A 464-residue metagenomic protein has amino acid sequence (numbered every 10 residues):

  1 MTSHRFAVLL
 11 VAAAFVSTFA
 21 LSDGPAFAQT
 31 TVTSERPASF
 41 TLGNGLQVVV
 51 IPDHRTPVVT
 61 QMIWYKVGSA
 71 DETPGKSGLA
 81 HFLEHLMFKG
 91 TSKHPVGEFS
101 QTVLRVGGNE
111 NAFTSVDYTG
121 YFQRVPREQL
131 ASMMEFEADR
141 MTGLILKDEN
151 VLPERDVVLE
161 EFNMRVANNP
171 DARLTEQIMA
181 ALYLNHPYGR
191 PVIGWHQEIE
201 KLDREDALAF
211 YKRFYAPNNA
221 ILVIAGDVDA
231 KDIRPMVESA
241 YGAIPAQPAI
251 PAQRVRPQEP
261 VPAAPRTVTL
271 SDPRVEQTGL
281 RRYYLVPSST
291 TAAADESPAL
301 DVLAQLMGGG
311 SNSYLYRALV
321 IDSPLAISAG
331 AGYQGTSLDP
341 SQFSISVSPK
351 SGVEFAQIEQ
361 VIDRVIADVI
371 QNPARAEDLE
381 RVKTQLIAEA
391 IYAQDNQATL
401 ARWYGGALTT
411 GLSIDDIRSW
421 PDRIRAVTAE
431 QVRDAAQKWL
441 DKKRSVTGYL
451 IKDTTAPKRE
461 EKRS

Functional and structural regions predicted by a protein language model:
M1-H4: N-terminal secretory signal peptides that target proteins for export/translocation
A7-D23: Bacterial N-terminal signal peptides
D23-S69, P95-E128, R165-N218, A243-T290 (+6 more regions): Non-catalytic beta-strand/loop surface segments
G68-K76: Short pre-active-site segment immediately N-terminal to the catalytic Zn-binding motif
S77-T91: Active-site SXXK
K89-H94, M141-N150, Q371-R375: Short, polar/flexible loop-turn hinges at active-site or ligand-entry regions and domain interfaces
R234-P251, I370: Glycine-centered hinge/linker elements that transmit conformational signals in sensory and ligand-binding systems
